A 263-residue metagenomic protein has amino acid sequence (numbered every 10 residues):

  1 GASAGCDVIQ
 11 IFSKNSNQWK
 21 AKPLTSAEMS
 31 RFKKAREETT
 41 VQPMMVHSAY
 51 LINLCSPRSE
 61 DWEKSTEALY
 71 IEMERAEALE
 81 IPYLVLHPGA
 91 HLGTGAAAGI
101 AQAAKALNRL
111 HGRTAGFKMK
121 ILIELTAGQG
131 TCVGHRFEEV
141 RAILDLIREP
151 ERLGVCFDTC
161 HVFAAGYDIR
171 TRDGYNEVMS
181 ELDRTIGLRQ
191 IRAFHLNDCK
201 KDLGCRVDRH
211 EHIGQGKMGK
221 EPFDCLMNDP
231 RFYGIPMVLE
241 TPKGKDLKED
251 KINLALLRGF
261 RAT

Functional and structural regions predicted by a protein language model:
G1, H47, S65, A76 (+5 more regions): Conserved, mostly hydrophobic/aromatic
G1-S48, I52-E74, T263: N-terminal pre-domain/capping segments
A2-G5, T25-M45, E72-E80, N108-G116 (+3 more regions): Acidic (Asp/Glu)-rich catalytic clusters
D7-S13, M44-V46, L153-T159, L188-K200: Non-cysteine beta-strand/loop elements that form the S-adenosyl-L-methionine
K14-S16, S48-L51, G89-H91, E124-G130 (+3 more regions): Active-site beta-loop-alpha junctions enriched in small/polar residues
E38, L54-G154: Active-site acidic/histidine proton-transfer and metal-coordination neighborhood in alpha/beta enzyme cores
V133-R141, F163-G234, K248-K251: Gly/Pro-rich active-site loop or hairpin
D246-T263: C-terminal helical cap(s) of enzyme catalytic domains, especially alpha/beta-barrels
